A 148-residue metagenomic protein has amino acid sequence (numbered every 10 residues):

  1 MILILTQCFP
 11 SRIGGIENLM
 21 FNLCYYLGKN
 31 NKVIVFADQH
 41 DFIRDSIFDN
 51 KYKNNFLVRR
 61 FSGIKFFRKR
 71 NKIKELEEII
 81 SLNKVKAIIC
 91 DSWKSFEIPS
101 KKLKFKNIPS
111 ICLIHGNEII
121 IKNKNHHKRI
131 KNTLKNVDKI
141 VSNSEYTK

Functional and structural regions predicted by a protein language model:
I2, A87, L103-I120, V141: Active-site proximal beta-strand in glycosyltransferases
Q7-I13, M20, Y25-R68: N-terminal strand-loop element at the rim of the active site of nucleotide-sugar-dependent glycosyltransferases
R12, F67, F96-E97, S110-N125 (+1 more regions): A short, histidine- and acid-enriched strand-loop-helix "catalytic/donor-clamping" loop that lines the nucleotide-sugar
N30-N31, V85, V137: Short, well-ordered alpha-helix to beta-strand connector turns
K74-N83: Short, well-structured alpha-helical segments in soluble
S81, N132-T133: Structural alpha-helical scaffold elements that stabilize or flank donor/cofactor-binding regions in carbohydrate
C90-F96: Short His-centered aromatic/hydrophobic patch
V137-K148: A short, active-site helix/loop in glycosyltransferases that binds the activated sugar's phosphate group
